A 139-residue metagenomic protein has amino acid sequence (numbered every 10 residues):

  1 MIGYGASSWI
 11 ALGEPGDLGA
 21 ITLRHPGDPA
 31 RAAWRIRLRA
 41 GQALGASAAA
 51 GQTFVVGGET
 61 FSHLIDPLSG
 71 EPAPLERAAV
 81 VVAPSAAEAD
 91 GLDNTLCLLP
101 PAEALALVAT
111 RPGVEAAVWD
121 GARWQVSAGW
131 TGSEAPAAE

Functional and structural regions predicted by a protein language model:
M1-E139: Mature catalytic core of soluble alpha/beta enzymes
